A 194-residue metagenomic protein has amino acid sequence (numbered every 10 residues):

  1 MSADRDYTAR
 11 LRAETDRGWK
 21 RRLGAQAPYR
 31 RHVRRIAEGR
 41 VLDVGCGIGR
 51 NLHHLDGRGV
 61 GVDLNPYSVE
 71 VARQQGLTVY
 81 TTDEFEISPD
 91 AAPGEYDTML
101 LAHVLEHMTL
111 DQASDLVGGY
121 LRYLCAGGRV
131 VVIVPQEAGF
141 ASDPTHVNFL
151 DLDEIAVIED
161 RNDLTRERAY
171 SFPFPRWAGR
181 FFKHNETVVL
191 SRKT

Functional and structural regions predicted by a protein language model:
M1-G94, T98-L100, S114-V117, Y170 (+1 more regions): Conserved N-terminal segment of class I S-adenosyl-L-methionine
H103-H107: Short catalytic micro-motifs in class I SAM-dependent methyltransferases
T109-A113: Short N-terminal helix/helix-N-cap motif within the alpha/beta-hydrolase-1
S114-A126: A short glycine-rich, Lys/Arg-flanked "PGG" loop and its adjoining helix->strand segment in the class I
G127-P135: Conserved beta-strand signature within the Rossmann-like core of class I S-adenosyl-L-methionine
G139-E154: Acceptor-substrate binding/catalytic loop of class I
L164-R176: Conserved S-adenosyl-L-methionine
P175-T194: Core SAM-dependent methyltransferase catalytic element
